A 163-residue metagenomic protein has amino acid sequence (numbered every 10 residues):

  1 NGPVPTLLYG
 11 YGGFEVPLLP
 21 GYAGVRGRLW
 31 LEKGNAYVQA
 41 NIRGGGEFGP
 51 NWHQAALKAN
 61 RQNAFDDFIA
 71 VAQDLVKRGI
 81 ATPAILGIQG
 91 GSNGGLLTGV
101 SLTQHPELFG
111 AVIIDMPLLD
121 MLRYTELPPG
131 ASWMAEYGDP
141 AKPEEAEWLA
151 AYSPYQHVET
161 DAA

Functional and structural regions predicted by a protein language model:
G2-G13, A163: Short beta-strand element of the alpha/beta-hydrolase
P3, E32-G34, P83: Short, well-ordered loop/turn elements at secondary-structure boundaries
V4, N35, L108-G110: Short beta-strand segments enriched for Tyr within beta-sheet-rich domains, predominantly fibronectin type III
G12-V16, Y37: Serine-hydrolase catalytic-loop signature spanning alpha/beta hydrolases and amidase-signature enzymes
E15, L19-Y22, P117: Beta-propeller blade termini and top-face loops
P20-N41: Short amphipathic alpha-helix adjacent to the substrate-entry channel of hydrolases
R26, Q39-A163: Active-site-proximal cap/loop segments of hydrolase catalytic domains
